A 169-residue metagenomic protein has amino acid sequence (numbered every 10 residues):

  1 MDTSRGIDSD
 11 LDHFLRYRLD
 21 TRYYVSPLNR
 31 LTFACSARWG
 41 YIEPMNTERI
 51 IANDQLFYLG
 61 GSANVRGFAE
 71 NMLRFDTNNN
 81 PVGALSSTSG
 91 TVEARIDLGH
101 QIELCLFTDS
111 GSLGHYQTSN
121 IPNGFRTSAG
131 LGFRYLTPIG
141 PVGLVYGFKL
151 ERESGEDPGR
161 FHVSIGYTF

Functional and structural regions predicted by a protein language model:
M1-L98, L106-F107, G114-H115: C-terminal outer-membrane beta-barrel translocator/porin domains of Gram-negative envelope proteins and their
Y23-V25, A94-I96, Y135-T137, F148 (+1 more regions): Residue-level signature of outer-membrane beta-barrel architecture
L28-F33, H100-L104, Y135-L144: Repeated loop/turn-to-beta-strand initiation elements of outer-membrane beta-barrel proteins
N53, H115, R126-T127, V145-G147 (+1 more regions): Short beta-alpha connecting loops at secondary-structure transitions that line or flank enzyme active sites
V82-A84, N123-F125, G155-D157: A generic structural micro-feature
T108-I121, I139, S154: C-terminal beta-signal and adjacent terminal beta-strands/loops of Gram-negative outer-membrane beta-barrel proteins
S119-G132: A short alpha/beta connector and helix-capping loop motif
L131-V142, P158-F169: Outer-membrane beta-barrel "beta-signal"
